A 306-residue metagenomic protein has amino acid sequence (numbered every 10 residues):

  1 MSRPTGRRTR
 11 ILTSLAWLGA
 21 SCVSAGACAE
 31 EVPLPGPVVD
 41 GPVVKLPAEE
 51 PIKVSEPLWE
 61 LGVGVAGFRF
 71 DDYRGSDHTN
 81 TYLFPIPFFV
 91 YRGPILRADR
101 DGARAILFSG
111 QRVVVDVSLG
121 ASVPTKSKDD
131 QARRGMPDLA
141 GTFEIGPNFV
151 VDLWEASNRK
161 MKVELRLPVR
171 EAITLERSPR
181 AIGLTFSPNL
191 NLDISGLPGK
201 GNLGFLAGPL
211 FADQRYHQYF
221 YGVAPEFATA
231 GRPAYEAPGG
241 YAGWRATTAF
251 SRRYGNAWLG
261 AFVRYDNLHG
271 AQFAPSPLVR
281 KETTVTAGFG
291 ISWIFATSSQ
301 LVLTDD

Functional and structural regions predicted by a protein language model:
M1-E56, T297-D306: Cleavable N-terminal export/targeting peptides
V32-P35, V151, E176-W258, D266-A271: Outer-membrane beta-barrel transmembrane domain signature
E49-W59, R74-G75, P94-V114, W154-V163 (+4 more regions): Short loop/turn motifs that connect adjacent beta-strands in outer-membrane beta-barrel proteins
W59, T79-P85, Q111-V113, L139-I145 (+4 more regions): Residues that define the transmembrane beta-barrel architecture of outer-membrane proteins
V65-R69, P85-Y91, G102-L107, I145-V151 (+6 more regions): Residues on the lipid-exposed face of transmembrane beta-strands in outer-membrane beta-barrel proteins
F68-R74, S122-K128, D152-A156, R170-R177 (+4 more regions): Sequence/structural signature of outer-membrane beta-barrel proteins
R74-T79, K128-R133, E176-I182, R215-A224 (+2 more regions): Outer-membrane beta-barrel translocator domains and adjoining extracellular loop/strand segments of Gram-negative
G208, T248-D306: Predominantly the C-terminal beta-signal and adjacent terminal strand-loop region of outer-membrane beta-barrel
